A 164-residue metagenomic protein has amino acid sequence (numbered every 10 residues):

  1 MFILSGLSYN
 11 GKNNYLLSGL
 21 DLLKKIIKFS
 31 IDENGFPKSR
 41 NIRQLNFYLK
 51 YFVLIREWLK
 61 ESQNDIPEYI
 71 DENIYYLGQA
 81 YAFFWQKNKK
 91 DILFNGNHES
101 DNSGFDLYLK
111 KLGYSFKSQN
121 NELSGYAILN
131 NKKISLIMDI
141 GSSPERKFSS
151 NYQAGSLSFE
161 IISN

Functional and structural regions predicted by a protein language model:
M1-R43, F47, V53, S115: Active-site lining segments of carbohydrate-active enzymes
F36-N164: Carbohydrate-active enzyme catalytic cores, enriched for enzymes that act on polyanionic acidic polysaccharides
